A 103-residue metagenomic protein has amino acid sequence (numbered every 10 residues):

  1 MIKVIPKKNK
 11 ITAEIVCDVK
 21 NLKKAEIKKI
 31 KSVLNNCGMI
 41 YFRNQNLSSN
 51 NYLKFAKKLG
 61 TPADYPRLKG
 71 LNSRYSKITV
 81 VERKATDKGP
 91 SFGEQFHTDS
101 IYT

Functional and structural regions predicted by a protein language model:
I2-M39, R43-T103: Fe(II)/2-oxoglutarate oxygenase catalytic core
